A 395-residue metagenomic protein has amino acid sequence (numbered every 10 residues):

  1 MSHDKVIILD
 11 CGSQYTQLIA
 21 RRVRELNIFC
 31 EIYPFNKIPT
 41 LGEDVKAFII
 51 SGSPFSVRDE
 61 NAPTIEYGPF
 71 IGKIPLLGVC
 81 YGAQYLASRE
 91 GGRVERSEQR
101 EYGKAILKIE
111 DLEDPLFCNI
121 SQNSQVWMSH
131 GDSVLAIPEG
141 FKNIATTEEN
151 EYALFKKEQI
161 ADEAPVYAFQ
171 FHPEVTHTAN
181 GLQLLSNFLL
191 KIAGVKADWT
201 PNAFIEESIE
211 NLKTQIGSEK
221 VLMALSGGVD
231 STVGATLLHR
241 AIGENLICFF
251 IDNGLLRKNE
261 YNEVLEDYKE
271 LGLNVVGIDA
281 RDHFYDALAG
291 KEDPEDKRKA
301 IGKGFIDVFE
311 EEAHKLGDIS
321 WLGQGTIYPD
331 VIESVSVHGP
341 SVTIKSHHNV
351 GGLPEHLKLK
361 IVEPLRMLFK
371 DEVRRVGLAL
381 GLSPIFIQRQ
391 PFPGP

Functional and structural regions predicted by a protein language model:
M1-I50, P54-E60, F70-G72, S88-S320 (+2 more regions): RNA-binding accessory domains that recognize and position tRNA/RNA substrates
N61-I65: Active-site loop/oxyanion-hole signature of alpha/beta-hydrolase fold enzymes
G68-V79: Short alpha-beta junction capping motif
G78, G82, A87: Gly/Ala-rich beta-loop-alpha elbow adjacent to hydrolase catalytic centers
